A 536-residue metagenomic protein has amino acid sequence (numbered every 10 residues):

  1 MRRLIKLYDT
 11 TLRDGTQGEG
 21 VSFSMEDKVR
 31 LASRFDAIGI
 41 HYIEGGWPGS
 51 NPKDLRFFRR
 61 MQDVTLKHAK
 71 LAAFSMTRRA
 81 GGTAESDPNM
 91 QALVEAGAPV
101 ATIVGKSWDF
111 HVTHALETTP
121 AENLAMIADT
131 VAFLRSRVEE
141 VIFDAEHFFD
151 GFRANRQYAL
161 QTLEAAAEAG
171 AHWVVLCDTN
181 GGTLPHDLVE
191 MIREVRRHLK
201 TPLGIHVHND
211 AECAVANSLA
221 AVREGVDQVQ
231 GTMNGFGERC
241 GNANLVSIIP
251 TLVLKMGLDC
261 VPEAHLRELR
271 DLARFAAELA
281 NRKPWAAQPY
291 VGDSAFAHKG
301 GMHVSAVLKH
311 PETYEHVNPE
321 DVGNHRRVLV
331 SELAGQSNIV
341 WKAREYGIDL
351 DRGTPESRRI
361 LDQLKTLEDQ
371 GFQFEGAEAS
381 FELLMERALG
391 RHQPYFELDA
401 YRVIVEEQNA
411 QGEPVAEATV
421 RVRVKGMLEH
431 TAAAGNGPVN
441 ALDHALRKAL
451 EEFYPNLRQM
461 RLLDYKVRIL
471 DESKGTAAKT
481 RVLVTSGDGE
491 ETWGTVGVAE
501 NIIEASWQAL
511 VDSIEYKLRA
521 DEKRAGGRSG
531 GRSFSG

Functional and structural regions predicted by a protein language model:
L4-I5, D9-T11, P250, M256-M427 (+1 more regions): A mid-to-C-terminal "edge-of-domain" accessory segment
I5-L7, R13-I43, S50, F58-L66 (+2 more regions): Alpha/beta enzyme core
L12, W47-P48, F74-R78, G105-W108 (+6 more regions): Short, ordered loop/turn segments at secondary-structure junctions
Q17, R30, F372-W493, G497-I502: Non-catalytic terminal/interface segments that mediate subunit docking, oligomerization, and allosteric communication
K67-F74: A glycine-rich helix N-cap at a beta->alpha junction
L176-D178, Q230-E238, V253-P262, V322-L329 (+2 more regions): Short beta-alpha connecting loops at secondary-structure transitions that line or flank enzyme active sites
V207-M233: Small-aliphatic-rich amphipathic alpha-helix that forms the alpha element of a beta-alpha
G489-G527: Mixed-charge, glycine-accented linear interaction segment located at domain edges/termini
